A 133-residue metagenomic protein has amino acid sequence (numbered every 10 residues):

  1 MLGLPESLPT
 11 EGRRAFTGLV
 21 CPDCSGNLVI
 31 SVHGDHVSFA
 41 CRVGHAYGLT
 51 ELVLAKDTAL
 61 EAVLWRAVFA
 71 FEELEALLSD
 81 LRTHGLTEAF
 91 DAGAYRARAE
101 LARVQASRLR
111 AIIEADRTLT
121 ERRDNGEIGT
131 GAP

Functional and structural regions predicted by a protein language model:
L8-T17, I30-H33: Short, flexible, mixed-charge glycine/proline-rich loop motifs that serve as phosphate/nucleic-acid-contacting
F16-L19, F39: Cys/His-enriched microdomains
C21-S25, C41: Short cysteine-rich clusters marking metal-coordination/redox-active sites
S31-D35, T50-L52: Short Cys/His-rich "knuckle" micro-motifs
D35-Y47: Cysteine-rich micro-motifs
H45-V63: Short metal-binding segments enriched for Cys and/or His
L64, L101-L119: Amphipathic alpha-helical coiled-coil segments
E88-R103, D124: Short, charged, amphipathic alpha-helical segments
